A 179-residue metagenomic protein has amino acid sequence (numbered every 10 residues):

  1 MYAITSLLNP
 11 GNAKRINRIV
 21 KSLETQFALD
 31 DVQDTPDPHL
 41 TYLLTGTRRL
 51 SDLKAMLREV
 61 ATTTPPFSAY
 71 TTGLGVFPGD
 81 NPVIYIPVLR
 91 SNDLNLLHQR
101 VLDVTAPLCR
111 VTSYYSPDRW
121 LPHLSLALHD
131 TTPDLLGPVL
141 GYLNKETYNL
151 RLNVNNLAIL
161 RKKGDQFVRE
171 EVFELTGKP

Functional and structural regions predicted by a protein language model:
M1-A69, S91-L150, V168-P179: Basic, often amphipathic N-terminal segments
A3, V83, N156: Short hydrophobic/aromatic beta-strand or adjacent loop that forms the aromatic wall/cage of a ligand/substrate-binding
G75, D130, A158: Active-site-proximal loop/turn and secondary-structure-junction residues that shape catalytic pockets, frequently
F77-V83: Short, basic/glycine-rich phosphate-binding loops at helix/coil junctions that contact nucleotide phosphates
I84-R90: Short histidine-centered catalytic/ligand-binding loop motif
L143-K145, N153-R161: Low-complexity, intrinsically disordered Gly/Pro/Thr-rich segments
K162-F167: Short terminal or interdomain "cap/linker" segment that borders an active site or interface and mediates
